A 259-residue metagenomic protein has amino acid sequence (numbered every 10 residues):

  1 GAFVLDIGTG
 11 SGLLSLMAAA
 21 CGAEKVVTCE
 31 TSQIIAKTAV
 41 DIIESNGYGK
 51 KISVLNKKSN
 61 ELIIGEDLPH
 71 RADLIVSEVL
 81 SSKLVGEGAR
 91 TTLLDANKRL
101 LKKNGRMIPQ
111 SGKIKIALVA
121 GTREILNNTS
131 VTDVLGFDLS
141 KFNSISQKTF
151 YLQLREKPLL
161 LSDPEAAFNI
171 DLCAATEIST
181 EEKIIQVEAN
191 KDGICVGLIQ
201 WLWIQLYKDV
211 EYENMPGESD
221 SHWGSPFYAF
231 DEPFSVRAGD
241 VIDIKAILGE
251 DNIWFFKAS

Functional and structural regions predicted by a protein language model:
G1-I7, L14-S259: Class I SAM-binding transferase module
